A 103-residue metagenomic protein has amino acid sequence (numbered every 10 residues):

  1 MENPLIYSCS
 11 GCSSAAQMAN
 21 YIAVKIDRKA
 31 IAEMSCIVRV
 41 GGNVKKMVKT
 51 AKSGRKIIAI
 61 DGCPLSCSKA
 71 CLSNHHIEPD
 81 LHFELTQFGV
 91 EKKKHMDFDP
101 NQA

Functional and structural regions predicted by a protein language model:
M1-A103: Iron-sulfur-associated redox domains of electron-transfer enzymes in respiratory and anaerobic energy metabolism
